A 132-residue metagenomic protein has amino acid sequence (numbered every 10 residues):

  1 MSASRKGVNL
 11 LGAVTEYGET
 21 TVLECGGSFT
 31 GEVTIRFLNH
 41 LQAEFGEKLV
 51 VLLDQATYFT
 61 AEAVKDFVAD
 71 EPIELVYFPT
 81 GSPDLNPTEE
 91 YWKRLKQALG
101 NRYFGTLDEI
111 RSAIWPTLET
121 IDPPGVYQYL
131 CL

Functional and structural regions predicted by a protein language model:
M1-G46: Electropositive, glycine- and tryptophan-enriched low-complexity nucleic-acid-binding patches
E19, G46, I73, E119-V126: Generic structural signal for secondary-structure transition and capping sites
T21-L23, V76, R102: Structural signal for short hydrophobic segments within the conserved structured cores of catalytic domains across
G26, T30, T80-P83, L99-R102: Pocket-edge positions in alpha/beta enzyme catalytic cores
G31-V76: RNase H-like DDE/DDD metal-dependent nuclease/strand-transfer catalytic core used by mobile genetic elements
L38-H40, V51, P83, I110 (+2 more regions): A generic "structured core" feature
D54-Q55, E62, V76-A98, D108-I110: RNase H-like two-metal-ion nuclease catalytic core shared by retroviral integrases and related mobile-element nucleases
T88-L132: C-terminal anion-handling pockets and recognition modules
